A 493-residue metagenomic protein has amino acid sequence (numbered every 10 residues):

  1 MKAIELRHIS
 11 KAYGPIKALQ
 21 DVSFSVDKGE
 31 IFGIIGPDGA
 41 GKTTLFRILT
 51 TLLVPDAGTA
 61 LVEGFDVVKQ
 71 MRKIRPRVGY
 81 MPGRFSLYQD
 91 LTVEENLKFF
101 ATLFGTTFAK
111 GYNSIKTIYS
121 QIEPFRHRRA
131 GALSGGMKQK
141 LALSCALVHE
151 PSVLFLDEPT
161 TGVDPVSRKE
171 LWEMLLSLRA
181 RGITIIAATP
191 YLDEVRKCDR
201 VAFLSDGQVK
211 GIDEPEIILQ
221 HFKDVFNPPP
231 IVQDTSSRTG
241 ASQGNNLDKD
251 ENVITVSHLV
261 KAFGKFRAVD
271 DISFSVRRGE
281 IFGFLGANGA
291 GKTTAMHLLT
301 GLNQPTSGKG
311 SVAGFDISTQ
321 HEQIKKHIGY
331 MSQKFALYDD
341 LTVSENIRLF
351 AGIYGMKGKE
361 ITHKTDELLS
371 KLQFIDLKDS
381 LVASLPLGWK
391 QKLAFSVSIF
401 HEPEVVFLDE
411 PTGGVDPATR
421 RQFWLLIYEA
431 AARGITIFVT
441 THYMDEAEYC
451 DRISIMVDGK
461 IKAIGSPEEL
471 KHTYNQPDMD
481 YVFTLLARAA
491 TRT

Functional and structural regions predicted by a protein language model:
G58-D66, I74, G308-D316, Q323-I324: Conserved ABC transporter NBD signature motif
K98, T102, T107-F125, R348 (+2 more regions): Conserved ABC ATPase "signature" region
R129-L133, D340, L381-G388: Conserved ABC ATPase signature
L154-D157, V406-E410: Catalytic Walker B motif of ABC-type/P-loop ATPase nucleotide-binding domains
I212-D213, I464-G465: ABC ATPase "signature
